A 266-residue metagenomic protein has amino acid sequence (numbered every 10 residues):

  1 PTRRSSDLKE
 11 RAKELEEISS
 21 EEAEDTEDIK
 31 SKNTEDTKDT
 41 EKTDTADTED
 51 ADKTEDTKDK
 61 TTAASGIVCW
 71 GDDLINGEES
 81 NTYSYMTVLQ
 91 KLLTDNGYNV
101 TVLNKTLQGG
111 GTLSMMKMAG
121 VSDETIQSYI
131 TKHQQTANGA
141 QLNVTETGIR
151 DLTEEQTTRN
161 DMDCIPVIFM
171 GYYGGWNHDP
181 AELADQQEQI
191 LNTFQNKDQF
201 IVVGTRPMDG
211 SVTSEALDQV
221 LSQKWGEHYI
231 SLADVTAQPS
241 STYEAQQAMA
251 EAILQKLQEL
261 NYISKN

Functional and structural regions predicted by a protein language model:
T2-S5: Short, small-residue-biased leader/transition segments that mark boundaries at the very start of proteins
L8-A64: Intrinsically disordered, low-complexity repeat and linker tracts
L15, T26, A51, G97 (+3 more regions): Low-complexity, intrinsically disordered short peptide segments enriched in small/polar/basic residues
K58-A64, L92, Q108-S114, S241-T242 (+1 more regions): General structural signal for secondary-structure boundaries
V68, L74-D179, S211: Conserved SGNH/GDSL esterase-like catalytic core that processes O-acyl groups on lipids and polysaccharides
G71-D72, I230: Active-site flanking residues adjacent to catalytic metal/cofactor-binding acidic residues
K132-N266: Alpha-helical cap/lid subdomain in secreted, periplasmic, or secretory-pathway luminal O-acyl-processing enzymes
